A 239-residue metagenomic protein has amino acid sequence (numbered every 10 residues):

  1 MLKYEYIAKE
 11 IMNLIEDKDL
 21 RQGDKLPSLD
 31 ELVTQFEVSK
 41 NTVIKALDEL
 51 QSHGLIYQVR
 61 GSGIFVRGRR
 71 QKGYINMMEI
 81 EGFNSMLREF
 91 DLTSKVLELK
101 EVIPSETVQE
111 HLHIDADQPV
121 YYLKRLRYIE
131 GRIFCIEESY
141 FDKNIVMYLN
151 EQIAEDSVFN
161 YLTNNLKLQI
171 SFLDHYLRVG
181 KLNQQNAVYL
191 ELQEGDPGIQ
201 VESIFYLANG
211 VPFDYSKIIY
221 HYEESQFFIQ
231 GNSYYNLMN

Functional and structural regions predicted by a protein language model:
M1-K3: Absolute protein N-terminus
Y6-V66: N-terminal helix-turn-helix
R69-N239: All-alpha effector-binding/dimerization core of bacterial HTH-type transcriptional repressors
